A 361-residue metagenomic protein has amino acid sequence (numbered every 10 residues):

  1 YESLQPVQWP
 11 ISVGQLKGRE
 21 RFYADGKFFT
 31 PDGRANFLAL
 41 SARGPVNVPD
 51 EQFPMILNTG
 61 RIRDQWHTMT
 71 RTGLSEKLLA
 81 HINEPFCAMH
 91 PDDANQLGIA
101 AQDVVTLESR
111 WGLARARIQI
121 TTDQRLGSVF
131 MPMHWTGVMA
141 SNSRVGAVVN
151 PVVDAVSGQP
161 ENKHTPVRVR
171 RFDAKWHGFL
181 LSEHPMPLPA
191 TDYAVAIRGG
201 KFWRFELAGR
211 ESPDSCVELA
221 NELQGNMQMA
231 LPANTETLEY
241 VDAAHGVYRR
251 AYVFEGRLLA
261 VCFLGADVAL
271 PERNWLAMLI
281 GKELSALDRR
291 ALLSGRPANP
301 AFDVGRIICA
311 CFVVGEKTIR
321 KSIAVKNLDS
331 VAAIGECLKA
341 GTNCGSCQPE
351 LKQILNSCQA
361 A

Functional and structural regions predicted by a protein language model:
Y1-G73: Long, low-complexity segments enriched in small/aliphatic residues
Y1-L4, T68, T72-A88, D92-N234 (+1 more regions): Long, contiguous, secondary-structure-rich segments that constitute the structural scaffold of globular domains
F28-F29, G33-A35, A42-G44, G60-D64 (+9 more regions): Short, glycine-/Ser/Thr-/acidic-enriched flexible segments
G33, L57, M89-H90, I118 (+4 more regions): Hydrophobic, well-ordered secondary-structure elements that form the walls of internal hydrophobic environments
G146-R170, A286-K317: Cysteine/selenocysteine-centered motifs that mediate thiol-based redox chemistry or coordinate metal-sulfur cofactors
W203-L292: C-terminal catalytic lobe of FAD-dependent flavoproteins
R296-R306, A324-N343: Immediate flanking context of iron-sulfur cluster ligation sites
G305-T318, E336-L355: Local cysteine-cluster metal-coordination motifs and their immediate loop/turn environment, predominantly Fe-S cluster
